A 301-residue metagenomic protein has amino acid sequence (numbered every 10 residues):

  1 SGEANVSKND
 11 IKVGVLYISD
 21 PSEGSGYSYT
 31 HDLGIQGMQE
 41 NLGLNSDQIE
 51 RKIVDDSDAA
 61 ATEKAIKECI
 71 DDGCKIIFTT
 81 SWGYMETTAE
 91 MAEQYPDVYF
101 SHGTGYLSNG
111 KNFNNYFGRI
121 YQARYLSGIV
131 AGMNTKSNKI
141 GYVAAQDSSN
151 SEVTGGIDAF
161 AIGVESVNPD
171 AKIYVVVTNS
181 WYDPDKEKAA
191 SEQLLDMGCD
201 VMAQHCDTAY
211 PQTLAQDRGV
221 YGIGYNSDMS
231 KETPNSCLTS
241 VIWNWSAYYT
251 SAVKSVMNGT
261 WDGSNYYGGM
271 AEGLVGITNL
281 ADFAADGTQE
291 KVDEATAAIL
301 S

Functional and structural regions predicted by a protein language model:
G2-S301: A residue-level marker of the well-folded mature domains of exported/periplasmic proteins
